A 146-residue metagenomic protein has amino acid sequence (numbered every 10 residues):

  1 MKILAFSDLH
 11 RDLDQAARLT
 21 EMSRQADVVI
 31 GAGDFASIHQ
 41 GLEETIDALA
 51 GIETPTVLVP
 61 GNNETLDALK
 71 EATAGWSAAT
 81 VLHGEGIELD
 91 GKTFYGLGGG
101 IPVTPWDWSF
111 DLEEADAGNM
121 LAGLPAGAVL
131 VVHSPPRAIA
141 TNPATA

Functional and structural regions predicted by a protein language model:
M1-L4: Extreme N-terminal starter segment of soluble prokaryotic enzymes
F6-L89: Core catalytic region of metal-dependent phosphoesterases/phosphodiesterases, especially metallo-beta-lactamase-like
R11, E64-A146: Conserved catalytic scaffold of divalent metal-dependent phosphoesterases
